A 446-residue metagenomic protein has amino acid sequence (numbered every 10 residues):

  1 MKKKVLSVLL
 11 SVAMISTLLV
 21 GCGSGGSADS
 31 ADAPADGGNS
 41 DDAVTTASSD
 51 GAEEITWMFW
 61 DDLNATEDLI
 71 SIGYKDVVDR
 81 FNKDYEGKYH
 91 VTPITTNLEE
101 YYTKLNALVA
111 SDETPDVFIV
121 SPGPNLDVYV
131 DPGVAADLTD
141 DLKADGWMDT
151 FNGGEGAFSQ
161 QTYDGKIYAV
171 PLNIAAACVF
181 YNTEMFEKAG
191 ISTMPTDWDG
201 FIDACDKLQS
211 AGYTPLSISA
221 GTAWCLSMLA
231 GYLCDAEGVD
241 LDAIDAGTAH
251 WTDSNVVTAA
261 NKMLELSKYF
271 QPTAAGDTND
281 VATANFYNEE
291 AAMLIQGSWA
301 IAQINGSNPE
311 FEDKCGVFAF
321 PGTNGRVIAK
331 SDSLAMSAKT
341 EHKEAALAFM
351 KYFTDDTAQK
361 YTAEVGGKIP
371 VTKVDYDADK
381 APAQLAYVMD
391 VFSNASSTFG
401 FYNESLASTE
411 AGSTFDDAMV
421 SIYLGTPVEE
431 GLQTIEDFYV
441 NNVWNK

Functional and structural regions predicted by a protein language model:
S7, G23-D127, D131-P132, A144-W147 (+5 more regions): Conserved N-terminal structural module of periplasmic/extracytoplasmic solute-binding proteins
G38, N97, S121-C178, I202 (+3 more regions): Hinge/lid segment of periplasmic solute-binding proteins
E53, K83-G87, A189, N261 (+3 more regions): Extracytoplasmic/periplasmic substrate-recognition and gating elements
M58-W60, E67, D76-V77, M228 (+1 more regions): Extracytoplasmic/periplasmic substrate-binding proteins
G153, C315-F318, A363-T414, S421: Long, aromatic- and glycine/proline-rich binding clefts that accommodate carbohydrate-like moieties
Y163-L172, A177, I202-T248, A291: Extracytoplasmic/periplasmic solute-binding protein
E187, A395-K446: Conserved C-terminal helix/tail region of periplasmic/extracytoplasmic solute-binding proteins
C205-L208, A246-A275: Glycine-centered hinge/linker elements that transmit conformational signals in sensory and ligand-binding systems
